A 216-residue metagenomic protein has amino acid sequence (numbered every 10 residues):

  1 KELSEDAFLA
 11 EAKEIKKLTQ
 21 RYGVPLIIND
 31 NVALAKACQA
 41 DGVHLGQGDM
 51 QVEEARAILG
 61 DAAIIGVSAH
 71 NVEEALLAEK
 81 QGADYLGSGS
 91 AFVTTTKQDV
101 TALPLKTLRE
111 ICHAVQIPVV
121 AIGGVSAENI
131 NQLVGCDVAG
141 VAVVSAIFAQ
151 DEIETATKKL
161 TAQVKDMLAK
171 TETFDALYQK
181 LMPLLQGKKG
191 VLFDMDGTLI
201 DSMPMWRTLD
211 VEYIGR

Functional and structural regions predicted by a protein language model:
K1, Q47-E54, G87-D99, I130-Q163: Glycine-rich phosphate-binding active-site loops on the catalytic face of alpha/beta enzymes
K1-L9, E212: N-terminal polybasic phosphate/anion-binding patch
L9-I27, Q47-N71, D99-A127, L160-L168: Alpha-helix-loop-beta-strand connector modules within alpha/beta enzyme cores
L26-D41, A55, H70-G82, A114-A121 (+2 more regions): Catalytic cores of alpha/beta
I27-I28, H44, V67, A149 (+1 more regions): Conserved SAM-binding loop
A139, A149-K158, A162-K189: Asp-based, Mg2+/Mn2+-dependent phosphohydrolase catalytic module
K180-R216: Active-site neighborhood of HAD-like aspartate-dependent phosphohydrolases
